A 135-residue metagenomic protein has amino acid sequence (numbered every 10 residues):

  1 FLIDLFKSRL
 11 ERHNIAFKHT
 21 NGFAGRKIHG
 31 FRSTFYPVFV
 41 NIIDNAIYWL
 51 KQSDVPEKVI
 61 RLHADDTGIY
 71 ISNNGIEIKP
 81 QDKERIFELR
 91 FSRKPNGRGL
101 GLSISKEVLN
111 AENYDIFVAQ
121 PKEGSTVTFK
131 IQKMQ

Functional and structural regions predicted by a protein language model:
F1-S8, D44: Short beta-to-alpha transition helix within the HATPase_c
E11, A16-R26: Conserved catalytic submotifs in the C-terminal HATPase_c
K27-G30, R93: Conserved micro-motifs of the catalytic ATP-binding
E57-T67: Short beta-strand/loop element within the Bergerat-fold HATPase_c
I78-R90: Short conserved segment of the HATPase_c
G101, S105: Short alpha-helical Gxxx[C/S/T] motif in the catalytic ATP-binding
L109-N110: Detector for a conserved hydrophobic position within an alpha-helical segment of the HATPase_c
N113-Y114, V118: Conserved glycine-rich
